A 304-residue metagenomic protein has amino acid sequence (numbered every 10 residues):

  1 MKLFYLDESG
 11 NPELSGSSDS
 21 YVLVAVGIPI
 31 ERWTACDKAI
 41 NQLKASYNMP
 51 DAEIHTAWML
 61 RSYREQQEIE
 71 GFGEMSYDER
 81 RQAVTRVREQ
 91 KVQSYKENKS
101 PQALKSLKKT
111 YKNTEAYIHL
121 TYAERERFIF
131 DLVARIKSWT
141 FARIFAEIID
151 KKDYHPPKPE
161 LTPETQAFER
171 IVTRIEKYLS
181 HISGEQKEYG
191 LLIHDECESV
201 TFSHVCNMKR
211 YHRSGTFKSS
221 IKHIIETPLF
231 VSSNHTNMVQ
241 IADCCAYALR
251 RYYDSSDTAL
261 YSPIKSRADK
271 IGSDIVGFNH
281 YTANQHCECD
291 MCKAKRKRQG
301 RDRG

Functional and structural regions predicted by a protein language model:
M1-G304: Phosphate-ester processing/binding pockets and catalytic centers
